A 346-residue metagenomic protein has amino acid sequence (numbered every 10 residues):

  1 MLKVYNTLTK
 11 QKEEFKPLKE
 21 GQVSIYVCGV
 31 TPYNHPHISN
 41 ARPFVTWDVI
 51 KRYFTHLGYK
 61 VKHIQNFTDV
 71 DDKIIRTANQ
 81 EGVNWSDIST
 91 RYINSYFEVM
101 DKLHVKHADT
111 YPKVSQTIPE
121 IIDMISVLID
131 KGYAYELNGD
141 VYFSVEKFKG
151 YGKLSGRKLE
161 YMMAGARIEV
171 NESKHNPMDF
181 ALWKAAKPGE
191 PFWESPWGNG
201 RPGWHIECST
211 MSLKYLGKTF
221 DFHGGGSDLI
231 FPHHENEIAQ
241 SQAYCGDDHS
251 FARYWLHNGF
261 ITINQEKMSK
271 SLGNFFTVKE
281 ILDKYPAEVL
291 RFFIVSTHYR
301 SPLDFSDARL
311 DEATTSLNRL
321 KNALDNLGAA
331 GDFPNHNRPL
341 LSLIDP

Functional and structural regions predicted by a protein language model:
M1-Y33, D48, E98, P119-L327: Alpha-helical recognition segments enriched in aromatics with Gly/Pro capping that present substrate-recognition
T9-K12, L18-H104: N-terminal, positively charged nucleic-acid-binding surface of large information/translation enzymes
K60, N84, K106, T219 (+2 more regions): Short coil/loop linkers at secondary-structure junctions
H63, D109-P112, H223-G225, I344: Short catalytic-loop micro-motif centered on adjacent basic/acidic residues
F67-D71, I93-Y96, K106-I121, G139-F148: Short, glycine/charge-rich beta-strand/loop segments that flank catalytic centers and engage negatively charged groups
N79-W85, T110-S115, G198, G226: The substrate-binding groove and active-site-proximal loops of carbohydrate-active enzymes, especially glycoside
G328, F333-P334: Extended alpha-helical coiled-coil "stalk/arm" regions that act as elongated linkers or oligomerization scaffolds
R338-P346: Helix-rich, typically C-terminal accessory recognition domains appended to large enzymatic cores
